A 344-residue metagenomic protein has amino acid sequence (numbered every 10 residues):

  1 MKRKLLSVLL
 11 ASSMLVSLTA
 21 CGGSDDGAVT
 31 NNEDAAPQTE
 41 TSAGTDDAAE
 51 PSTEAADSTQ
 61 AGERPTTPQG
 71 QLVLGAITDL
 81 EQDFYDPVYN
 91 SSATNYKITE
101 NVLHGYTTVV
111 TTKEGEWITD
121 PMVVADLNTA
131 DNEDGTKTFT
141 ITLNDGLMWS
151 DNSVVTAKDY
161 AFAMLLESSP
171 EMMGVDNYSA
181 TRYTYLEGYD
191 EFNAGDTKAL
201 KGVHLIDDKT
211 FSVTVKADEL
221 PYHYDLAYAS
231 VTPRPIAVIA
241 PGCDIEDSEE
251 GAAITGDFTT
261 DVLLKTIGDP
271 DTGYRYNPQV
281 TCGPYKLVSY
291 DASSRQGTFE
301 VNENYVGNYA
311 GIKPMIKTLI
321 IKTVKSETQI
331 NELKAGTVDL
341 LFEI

Functional and structural regions predicted by a protein language model:
S17-A20: C-terminal motif of bacterial Sec signal peptides marking the signal peptidase cleavage site
G22-D25: Bacterial signal peptide processing site
P68-T78, T138-T142, Y160, F211-S212 (+3 more regions): Short, well-ordered beta-strand elements
V73-D134: N-terminal lobe/hinge region of extracytoplasmic solute-binding protein
A125-R182, I206, S212, E332: Aromatic- and charge-enriched surface segment that lines or borders ligand/interaction sites
N177-D261: Surface-exposed binding/hinge segments that line and control ligand-binding clefts or catalytic entry sites
A227-G311, T318: Gly/Pro-rich hinge or "lid" segments in bacterial periplasmic/extracellular proteins
G273, N304-I344: Ligand-site clamp/hinge motif
